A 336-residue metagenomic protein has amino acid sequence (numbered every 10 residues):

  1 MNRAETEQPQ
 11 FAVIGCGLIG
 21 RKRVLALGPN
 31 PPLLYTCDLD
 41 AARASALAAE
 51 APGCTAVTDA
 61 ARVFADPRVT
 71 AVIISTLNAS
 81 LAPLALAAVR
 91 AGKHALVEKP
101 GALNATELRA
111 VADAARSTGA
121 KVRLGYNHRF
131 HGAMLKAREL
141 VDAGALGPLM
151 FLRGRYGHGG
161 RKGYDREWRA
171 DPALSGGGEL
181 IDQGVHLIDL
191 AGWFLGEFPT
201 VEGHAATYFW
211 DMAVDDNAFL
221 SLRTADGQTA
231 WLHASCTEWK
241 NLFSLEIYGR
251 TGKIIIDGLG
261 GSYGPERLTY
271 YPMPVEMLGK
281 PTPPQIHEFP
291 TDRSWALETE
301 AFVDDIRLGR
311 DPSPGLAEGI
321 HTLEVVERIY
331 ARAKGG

Functional and structural regions predicted by a protein language model:
M1-A51: N-terminal Rossmann-like dinucleotide-binding module
M1-E5, A71-I73, A301-G336: C-terminal helix-rich "cap/oligomerization" subdomain common to oxidoreductases
T6, A120, G147-F151, A331-G336: C-terminal capping/lid region of NAD(P)-dependent oxidoreductase domains
L39-A42, I286-E300, P314: Active-site loop of classical SDR/Rossmann-like NAD(P)-dependent oxidoreductases, centered on the catalytic Tyr-X3-Lys
A51-A114: Beta-loop-alpha module in the N-terminal Rossmann-like domain of NAD(P)-dependent dehydrogenases, especially those
D113-K121, L135-M150, G249, K253: Basic phosphate/pyrophosphate-binding loop/patch that engages nucleotide-derived ligands
H128-H204, Y208-D211, G336: Predominantly a Rossmann-like dinucleotide-binding segment in NAD(P)-dependent oxidoreductases
D189-S262, D292, A296-R310: Contiguous beta-strand/loop segments that form the cofactor/metal-binding neighborhood of enzyme cores
